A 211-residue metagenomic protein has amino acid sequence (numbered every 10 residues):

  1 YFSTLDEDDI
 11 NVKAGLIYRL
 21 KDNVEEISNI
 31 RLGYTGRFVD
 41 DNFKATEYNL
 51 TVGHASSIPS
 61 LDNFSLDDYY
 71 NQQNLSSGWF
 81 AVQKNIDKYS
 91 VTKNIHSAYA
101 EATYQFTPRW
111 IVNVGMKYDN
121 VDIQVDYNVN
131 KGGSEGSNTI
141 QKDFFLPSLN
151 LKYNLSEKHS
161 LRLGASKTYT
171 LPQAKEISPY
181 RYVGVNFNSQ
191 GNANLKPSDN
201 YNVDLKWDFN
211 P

Functional and structural regions predicted by a protein language model:
Y1-R31, P211: Outer-membrane beta-barrel domain signature, strongest for Gram-negative TonB-dependent receptors and also present
S3-D6, V91, I140, K196: Aromatic-acidic/polar surface patches that form glycan- and anion
D8-A14, N94-A100, F145-L151, L161 (+2 more regions): Hydrophobic, lipid-facing positions within transmembrane beta-strands of outer-membrane proteins
Y18-L20, E25-S156, Y182: Signature of Gram-negative outer-membrane beta-barrel scaffolds
G33-T35, G115-K117, G164-S166, S198 (+1 more regions): Generic beta-strand/beta-sheet core signal
R37, S57-L61, I140-K142, S156-K158 (+5 more regions): Outer-membrane beta-barrel porins/channels
Q83, D87-N94, Y169-P211: Outer-membrane beta-barrel signature, preferentially recognizing the C-terminal barrel domain of Gram-negative
Y104, V129, S160, G164-K167 (+1 more regions): Eukaryotic, compositionally biased intrinsically disordered regions
